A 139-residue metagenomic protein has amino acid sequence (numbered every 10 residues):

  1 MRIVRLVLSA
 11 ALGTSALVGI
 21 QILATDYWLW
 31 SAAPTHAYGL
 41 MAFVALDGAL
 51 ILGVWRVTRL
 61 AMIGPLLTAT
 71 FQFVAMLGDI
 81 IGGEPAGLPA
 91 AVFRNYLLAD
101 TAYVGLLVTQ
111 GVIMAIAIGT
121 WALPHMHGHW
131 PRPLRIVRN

Functional and structural regions predicted by a protein language model:
M1-N139: Topology signature of small-to-medium multi-pass alpha-helical membrane proteins
